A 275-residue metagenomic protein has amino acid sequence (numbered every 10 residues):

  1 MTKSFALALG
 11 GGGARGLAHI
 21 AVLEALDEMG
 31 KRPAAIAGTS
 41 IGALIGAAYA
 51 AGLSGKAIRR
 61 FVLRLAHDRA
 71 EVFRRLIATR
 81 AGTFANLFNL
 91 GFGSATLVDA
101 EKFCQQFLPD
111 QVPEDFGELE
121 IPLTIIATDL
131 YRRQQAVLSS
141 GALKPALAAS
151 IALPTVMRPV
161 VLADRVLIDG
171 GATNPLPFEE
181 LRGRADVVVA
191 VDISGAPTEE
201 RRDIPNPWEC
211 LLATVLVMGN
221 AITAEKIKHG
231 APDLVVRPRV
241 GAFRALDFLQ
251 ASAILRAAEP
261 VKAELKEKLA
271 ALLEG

Functional and structural regions predicted by a protein language model:
M1-T39, A47-G275: Patatin-like phospholipase
